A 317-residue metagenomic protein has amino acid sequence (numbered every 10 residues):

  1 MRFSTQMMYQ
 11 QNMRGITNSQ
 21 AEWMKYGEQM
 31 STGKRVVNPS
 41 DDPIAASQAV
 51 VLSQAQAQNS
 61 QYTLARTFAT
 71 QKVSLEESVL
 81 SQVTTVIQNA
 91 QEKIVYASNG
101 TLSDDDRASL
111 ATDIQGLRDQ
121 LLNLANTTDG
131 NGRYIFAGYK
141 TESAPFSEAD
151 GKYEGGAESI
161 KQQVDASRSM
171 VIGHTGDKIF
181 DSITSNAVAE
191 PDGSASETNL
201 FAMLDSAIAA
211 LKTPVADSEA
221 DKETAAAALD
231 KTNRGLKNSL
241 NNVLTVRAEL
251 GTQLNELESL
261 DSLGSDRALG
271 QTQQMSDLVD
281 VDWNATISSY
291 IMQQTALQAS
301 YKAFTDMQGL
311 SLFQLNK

Functional and structural regions predicted by a protein language model:
M1-T141, A209-K317: Amphipathic alpha-helical polymerization modules
S143-A220: Cysteine-poor, low-complexity segments in flexible/peripheral regions
